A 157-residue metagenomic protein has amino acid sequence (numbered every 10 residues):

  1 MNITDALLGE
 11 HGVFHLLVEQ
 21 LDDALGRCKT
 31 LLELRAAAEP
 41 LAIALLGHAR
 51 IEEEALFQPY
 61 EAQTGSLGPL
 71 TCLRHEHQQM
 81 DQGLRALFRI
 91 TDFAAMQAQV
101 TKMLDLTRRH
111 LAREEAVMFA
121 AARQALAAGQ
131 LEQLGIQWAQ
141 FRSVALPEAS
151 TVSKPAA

Functional and structural regions predicted by a protein language model:
M1-A157: Small-residue-biased structural context
